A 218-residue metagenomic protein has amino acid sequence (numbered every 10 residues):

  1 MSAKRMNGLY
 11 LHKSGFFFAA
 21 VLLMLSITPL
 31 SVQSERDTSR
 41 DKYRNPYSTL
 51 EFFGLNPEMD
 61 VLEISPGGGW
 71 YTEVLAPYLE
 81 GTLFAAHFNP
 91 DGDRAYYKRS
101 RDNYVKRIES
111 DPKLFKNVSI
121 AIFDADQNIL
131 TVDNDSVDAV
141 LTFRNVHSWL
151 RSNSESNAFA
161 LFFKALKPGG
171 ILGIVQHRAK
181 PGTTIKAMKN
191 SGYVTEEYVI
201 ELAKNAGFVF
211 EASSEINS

Functional and structural regions predicted by a protein language model:
T28-F52, N56: Class I SAM-dependent methyltransferase Rossmann-like catalytic core, especially the SAM/SAH-binding loop
E58-G67: Conserved class I S-adenosyl-L-methionine
G68-I129: Class I SAM-dependent methyltransferase SAM/SAH-binding core
L130-V140: A short acidic, Gly/Pro-enriched loop at the edge of an enzyme's catalytic core that lines a small-molecule cofactor
D138-N153: A short SAM/SAH-binding and catalytic strip from SAM-dependent methyltransferases
E155-P168: A short glycine-rich, Lys/Arg-flanked "PGG" loop and its adjoining helix->strand segment in the class I
G169-H177: Conserved beta-strand signature within the Rossmann-like core of class I S-adenosyl-L-methionine
I185-S213: Conserved Class I S-adenosyl-L-methionine
